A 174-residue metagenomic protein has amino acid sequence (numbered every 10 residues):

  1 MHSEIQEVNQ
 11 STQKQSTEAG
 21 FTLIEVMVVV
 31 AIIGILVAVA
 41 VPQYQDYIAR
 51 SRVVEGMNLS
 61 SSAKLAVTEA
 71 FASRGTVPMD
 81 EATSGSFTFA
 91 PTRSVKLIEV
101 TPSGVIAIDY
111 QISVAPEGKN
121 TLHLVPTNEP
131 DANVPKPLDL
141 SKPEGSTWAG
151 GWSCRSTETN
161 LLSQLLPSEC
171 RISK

Functional and structural regions predicted by a protein language model:
M1-L23: N-terminal leader/signal peptides at the extreme start of proteins
S3, E18, V54, N160-L161: N-terminal functional modules and adjacent low-complexity/disordered segments of proteins
V8-K14, V29, L59, T68 (+1 more regions): Short amphipathic alpha-helical "recognition" segments used for binding
Q15-E55, L59, A63: N-terminal single-pass transmembrane signal-anchor helix
T17, A40-Q43, V67, T83-G85 (+1 more regions): A general marker of short, structured functional hotspots
D46-T83, F87: Conserved hydrophobic/amphipathic alpha-helical signal-anchor segments
A72-K174: Periplasmic/extracellular, small/polar-rich flexible segments of pilin-like filament-forming proteins
